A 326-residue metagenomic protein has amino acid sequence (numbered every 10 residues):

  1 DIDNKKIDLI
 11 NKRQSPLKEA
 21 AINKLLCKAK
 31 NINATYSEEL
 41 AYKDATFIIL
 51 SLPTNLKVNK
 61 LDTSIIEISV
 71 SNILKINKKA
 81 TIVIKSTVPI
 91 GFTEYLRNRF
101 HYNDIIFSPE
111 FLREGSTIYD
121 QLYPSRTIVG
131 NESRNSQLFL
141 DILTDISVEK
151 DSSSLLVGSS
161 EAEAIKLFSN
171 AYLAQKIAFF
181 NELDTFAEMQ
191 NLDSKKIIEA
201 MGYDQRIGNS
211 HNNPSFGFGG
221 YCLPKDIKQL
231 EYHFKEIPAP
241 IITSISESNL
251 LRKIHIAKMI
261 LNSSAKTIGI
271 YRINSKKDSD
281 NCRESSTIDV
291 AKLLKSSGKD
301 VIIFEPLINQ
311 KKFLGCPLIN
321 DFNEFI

Functional and structural regions predicted by a protein language model:
D1-I326: Structural/interface elements that position substrates and couple domains in central-metabolism enzymes
